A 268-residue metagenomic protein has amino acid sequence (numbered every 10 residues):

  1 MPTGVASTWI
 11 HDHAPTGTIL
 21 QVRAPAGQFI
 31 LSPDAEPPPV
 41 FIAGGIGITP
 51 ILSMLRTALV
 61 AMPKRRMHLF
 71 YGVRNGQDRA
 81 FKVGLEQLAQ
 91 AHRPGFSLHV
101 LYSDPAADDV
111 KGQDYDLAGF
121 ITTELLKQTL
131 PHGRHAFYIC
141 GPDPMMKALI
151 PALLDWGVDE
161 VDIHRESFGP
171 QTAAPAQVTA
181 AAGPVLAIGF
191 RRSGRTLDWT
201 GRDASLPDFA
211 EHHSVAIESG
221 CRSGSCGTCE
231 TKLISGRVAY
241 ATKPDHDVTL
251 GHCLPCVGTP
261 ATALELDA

Functional and structural regions predicted by a protein language model:
M1-R23, E36-P37, V73-G76, E86 (+2 more regions): Ferredoxin-reductase
A24-F29: Short, charged beta-turn/beta-strand-edge "cap" motif at the junction between a beta-strand and an adjacent loop
S32-P38, H132-R134: Short helix-loop-beta connector
P38-V40, H68, A136: Structural motif
P39-T49: Short, glycine-rich nucleotide/cofactor-binding loops
I48-V60: Histidine-anchored nucleotide/phosphate-binding helix
R66-V73: ATP-dependent adenylation/pyrophosphate-handling site
Q77-A268: Reductase modules of NAD(P)H-dependent flavoproteins
